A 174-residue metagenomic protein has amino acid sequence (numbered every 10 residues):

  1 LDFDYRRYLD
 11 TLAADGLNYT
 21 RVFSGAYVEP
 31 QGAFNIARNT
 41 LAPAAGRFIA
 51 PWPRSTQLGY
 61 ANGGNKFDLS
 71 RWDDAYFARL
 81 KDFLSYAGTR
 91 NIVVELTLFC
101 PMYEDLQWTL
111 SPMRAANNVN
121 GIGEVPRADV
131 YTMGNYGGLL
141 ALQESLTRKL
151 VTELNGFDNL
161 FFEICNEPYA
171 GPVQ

Functional and structural regions predicted by a protein language model:
L1-Q174: Active-site mouth of glycoside hydrolases
